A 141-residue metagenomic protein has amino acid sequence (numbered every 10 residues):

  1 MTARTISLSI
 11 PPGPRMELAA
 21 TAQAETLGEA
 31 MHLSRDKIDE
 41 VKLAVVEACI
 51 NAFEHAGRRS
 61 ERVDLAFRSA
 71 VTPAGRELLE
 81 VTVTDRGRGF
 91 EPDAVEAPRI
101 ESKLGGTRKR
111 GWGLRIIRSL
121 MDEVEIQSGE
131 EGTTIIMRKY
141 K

Functional and structural regions predicted by a protein language model:
M1-L43: Bergerat-fold GHKL ATPase/HATPase_c domain
M1-S7, F53-K141: Conserved beta-strand-loop-beta-strand hairpin that lines the nucleotide-binding pocket of ATP/GTP-utilizing enzymes
R35-S60: Conserved ATP-binding N-box helix of the HATPase_c
